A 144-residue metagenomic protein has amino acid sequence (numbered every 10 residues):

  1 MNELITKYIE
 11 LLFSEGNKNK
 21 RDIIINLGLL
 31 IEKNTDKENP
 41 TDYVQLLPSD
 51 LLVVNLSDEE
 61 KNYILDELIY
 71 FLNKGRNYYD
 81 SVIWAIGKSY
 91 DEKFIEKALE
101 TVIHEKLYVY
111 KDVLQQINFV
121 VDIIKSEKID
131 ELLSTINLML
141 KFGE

Functional and structural regions predicted by a protein language model:
M1, K18-K33, V44-E59, Y70 (+4 more regions): Structural detector for internal amphipathic alpha-helices that build alpha-solenoid repeat scaffolds
M1-I5, S57-L65, I95: Core helices of alpha-solenoid repeat scaffolds
L4-I5, Y43-P48, L132-L140: HEAT/HEAT-like alpha-solenoid repeats
T6-E10, I25, D66, D80 (+2 more regions): Positions in alpha-helical segments
T6-N17, E32, D36, L65-N73 (+2 more regions): HEAT/HEAT-like alpha-solenoid repeats
N39, F94-A98, L132: Intrinsic disorder/low-complexity flexible regions in very large eukaryotic scaffold/regulatory proteins, enriched
